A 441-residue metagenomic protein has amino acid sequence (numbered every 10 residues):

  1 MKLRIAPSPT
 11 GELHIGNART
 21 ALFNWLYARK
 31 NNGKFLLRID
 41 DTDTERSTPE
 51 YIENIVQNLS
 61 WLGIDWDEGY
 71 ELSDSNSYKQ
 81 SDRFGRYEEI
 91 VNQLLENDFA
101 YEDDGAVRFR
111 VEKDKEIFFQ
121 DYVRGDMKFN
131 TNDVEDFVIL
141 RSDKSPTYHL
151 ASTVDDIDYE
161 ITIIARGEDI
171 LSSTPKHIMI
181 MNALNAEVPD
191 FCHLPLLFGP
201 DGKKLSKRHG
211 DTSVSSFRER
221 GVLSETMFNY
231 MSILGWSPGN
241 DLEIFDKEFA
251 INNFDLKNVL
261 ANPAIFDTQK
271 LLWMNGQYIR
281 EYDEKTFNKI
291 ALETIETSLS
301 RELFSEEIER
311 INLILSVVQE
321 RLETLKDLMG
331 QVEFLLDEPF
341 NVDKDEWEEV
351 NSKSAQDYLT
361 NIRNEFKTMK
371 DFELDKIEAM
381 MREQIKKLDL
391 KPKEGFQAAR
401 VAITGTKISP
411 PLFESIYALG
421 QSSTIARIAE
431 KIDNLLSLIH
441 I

Functional and structural regions predicted by a protein language model:
M1-A106, T131-N132, S173-A186: N-terminal Rossmann-like or analogous alpha/beta NTP/dinucleotide-binding catalytic cores that position adenine
R29-D41, A151-I163, L184-F198, P410-F413 (+3 more regions): Glycine-rich phosphate/pyrophosphate-binding loops and their adjacent beta-strand/loop elements at enzyme active sites
Q80, Q93-K207, S213-F217, P238: Active-site cores that bind ATP or allylic diphosphates and position pyrophosphate for catalysis
D190, L194-V342, T404-L438: Catalytic adenosine-cofactor/nucleotide-binding cores of aminoacyl-tRNA synthetases and other
E338-K376: Internal anion-binding site segments
K367-E394: C-terminal hydrophobic structural anchor segments that stabilize assembly/packing rather than catalytic chemistry
